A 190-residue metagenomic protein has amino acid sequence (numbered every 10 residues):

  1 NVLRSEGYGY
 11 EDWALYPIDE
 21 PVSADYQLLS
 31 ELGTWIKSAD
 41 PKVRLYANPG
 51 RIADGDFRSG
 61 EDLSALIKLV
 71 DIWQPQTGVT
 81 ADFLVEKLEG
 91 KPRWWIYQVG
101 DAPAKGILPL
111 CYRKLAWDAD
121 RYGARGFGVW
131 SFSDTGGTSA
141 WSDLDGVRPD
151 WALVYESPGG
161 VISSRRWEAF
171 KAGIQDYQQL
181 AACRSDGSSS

Functional and structural regions predicted by a protein language model:
N1-A140: Catalytic-core regions of glycoside hydrolase
D118-S190: Aromatic- and carboxylate-lined catalytic core of secreted/periplasmic carbohydrate-active enzymes
